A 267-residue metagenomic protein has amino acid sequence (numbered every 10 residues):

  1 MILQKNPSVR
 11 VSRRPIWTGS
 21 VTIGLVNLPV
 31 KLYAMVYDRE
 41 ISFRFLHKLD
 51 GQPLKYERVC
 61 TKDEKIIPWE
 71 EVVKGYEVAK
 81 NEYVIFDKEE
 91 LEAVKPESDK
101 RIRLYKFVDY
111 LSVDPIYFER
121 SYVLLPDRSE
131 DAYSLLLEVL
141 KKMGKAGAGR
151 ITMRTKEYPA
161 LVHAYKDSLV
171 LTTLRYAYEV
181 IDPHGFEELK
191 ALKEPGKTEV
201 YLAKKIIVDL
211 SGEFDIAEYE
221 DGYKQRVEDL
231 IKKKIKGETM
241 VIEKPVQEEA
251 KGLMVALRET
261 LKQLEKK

Functional and structural regions predicted by a protein language model:
M1-K267: Boundary segments of small protein-protein interaction reader/adaptor domains
